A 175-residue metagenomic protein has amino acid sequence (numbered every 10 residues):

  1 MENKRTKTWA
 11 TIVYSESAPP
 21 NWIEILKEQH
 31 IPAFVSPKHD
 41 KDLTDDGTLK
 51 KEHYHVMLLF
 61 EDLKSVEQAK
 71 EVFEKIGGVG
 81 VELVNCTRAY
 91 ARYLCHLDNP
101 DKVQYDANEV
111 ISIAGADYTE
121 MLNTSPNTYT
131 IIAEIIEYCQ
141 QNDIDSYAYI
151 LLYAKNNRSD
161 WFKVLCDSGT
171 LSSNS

Functional and structural regions predicted by a protein language model:
M1-A10, Y14-I23, K27, L63-S175: Catalytic "initiation/cleavage/transfer" segments centered on a nucleophilic residue and adjacent nucleic-acid-engaging
E2-K4, T48-K51: Short, flexible turn/loop "capping" segments at secondary-structure junctions
A10, I31-P32, L58: Intrinsically disordered, low-complexity segments enriched in glycine/proline and serine/threonine
K27-E28, E52: N-terminal start-of-chain detector that recognizes signal peptides and the immediate post-cleavage beginning
H30-T48: Short, glycine- and small/hydrophobic-rich beta-strand elements in well-ordered beta-sheets
H39, F60-D62: Short glycine-rich, polar/acidic loop-and-turn segments at beta strand-coil junctions
K51-H53, V66: Amphipathic alpha-helical transducer elements in NTP-driven molecular machines
Y54-F60: Conserved RNP beta-strands of RNA recognition motif
